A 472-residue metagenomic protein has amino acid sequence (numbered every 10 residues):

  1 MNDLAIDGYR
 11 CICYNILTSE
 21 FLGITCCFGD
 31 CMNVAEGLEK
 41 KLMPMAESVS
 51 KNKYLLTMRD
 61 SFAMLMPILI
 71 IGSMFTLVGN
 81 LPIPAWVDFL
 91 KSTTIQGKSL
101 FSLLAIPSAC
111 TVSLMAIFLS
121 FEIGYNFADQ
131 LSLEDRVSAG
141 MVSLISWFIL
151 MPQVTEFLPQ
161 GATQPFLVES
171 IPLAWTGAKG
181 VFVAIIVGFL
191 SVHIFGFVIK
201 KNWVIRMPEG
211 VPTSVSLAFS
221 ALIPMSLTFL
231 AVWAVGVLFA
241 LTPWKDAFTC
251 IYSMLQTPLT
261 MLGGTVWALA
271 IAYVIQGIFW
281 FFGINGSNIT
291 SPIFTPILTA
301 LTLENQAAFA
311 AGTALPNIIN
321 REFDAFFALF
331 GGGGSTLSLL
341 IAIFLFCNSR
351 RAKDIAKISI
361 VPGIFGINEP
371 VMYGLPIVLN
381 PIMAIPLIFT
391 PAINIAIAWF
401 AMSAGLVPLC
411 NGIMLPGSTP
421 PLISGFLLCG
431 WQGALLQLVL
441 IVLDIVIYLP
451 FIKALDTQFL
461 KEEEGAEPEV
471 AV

Functional and structural regions predicted by a protein language model:
N33-V49, P84, D88, S92-K98 (+3 more regions): Transmembrane alpha-helical segments and their short flanking loops that form helix-hairpins/helix-helix interfaces
E47, K51-I205, V378: Early transmembrane hairpin of solute transport permeases
K53, S61, P67, T76-A105 (+2 more regions): Helix-loop-helix hairpins and the membrane-proximal interhelical loops of multi-pass alpha-helical transport proteins
V78-P82, W86-V87, F127-D135, L158 (+9 more regions): Membrane-interfacial segments
A116, S120, G124, S138 (+24 more regions): Alpha-helical transmembrane segments in multi-pass membrane proteins
A116-I123, F127, M141, I145 (+2 more regions): Alpha-helical membrane segments and immediately flanking helix-loop junctions that form or couple to the substrate/ion
D135-R136, T155-W267: Membrane-interface helix-loop-helix junctions at boundaries between adjacent transmembrane segments
